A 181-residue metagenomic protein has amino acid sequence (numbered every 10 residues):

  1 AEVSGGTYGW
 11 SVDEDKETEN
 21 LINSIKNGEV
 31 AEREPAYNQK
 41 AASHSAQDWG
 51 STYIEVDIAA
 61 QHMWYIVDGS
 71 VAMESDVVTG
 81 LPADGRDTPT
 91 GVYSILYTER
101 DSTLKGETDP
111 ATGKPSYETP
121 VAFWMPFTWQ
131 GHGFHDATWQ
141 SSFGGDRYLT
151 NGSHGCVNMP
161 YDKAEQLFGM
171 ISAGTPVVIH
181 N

Functional and structural regions predicted by a protein language model:
A1-T119, Q140, I171-A173, V178-N181: Surface-exposed, secretory/extracytoplasmic low-complexity segments enriched in Ser/Thr/Asn/Gly/Pro
G106-N181: Exported/periplasmic cell-wall-interacting domains
